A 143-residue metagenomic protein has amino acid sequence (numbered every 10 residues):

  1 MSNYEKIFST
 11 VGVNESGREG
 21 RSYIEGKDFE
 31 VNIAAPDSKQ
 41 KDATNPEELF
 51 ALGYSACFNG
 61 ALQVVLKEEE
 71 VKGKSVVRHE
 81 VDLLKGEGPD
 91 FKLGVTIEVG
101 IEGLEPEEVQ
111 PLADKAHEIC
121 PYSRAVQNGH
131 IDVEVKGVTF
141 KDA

Functional and structural regions predicted by a protein language model:
M1-L52, N59-A143: Extended beta-strand/beta-hairpin segments
